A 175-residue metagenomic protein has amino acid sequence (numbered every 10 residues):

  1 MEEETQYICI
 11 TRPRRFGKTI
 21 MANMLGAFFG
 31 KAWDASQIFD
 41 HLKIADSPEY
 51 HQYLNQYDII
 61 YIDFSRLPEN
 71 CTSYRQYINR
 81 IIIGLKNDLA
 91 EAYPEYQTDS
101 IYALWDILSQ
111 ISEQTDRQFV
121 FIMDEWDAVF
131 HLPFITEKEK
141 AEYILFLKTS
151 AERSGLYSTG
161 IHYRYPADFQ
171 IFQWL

Functional and structural regions predicted by a protein language model:
M1-L175: Phosphate-binding site recognition
